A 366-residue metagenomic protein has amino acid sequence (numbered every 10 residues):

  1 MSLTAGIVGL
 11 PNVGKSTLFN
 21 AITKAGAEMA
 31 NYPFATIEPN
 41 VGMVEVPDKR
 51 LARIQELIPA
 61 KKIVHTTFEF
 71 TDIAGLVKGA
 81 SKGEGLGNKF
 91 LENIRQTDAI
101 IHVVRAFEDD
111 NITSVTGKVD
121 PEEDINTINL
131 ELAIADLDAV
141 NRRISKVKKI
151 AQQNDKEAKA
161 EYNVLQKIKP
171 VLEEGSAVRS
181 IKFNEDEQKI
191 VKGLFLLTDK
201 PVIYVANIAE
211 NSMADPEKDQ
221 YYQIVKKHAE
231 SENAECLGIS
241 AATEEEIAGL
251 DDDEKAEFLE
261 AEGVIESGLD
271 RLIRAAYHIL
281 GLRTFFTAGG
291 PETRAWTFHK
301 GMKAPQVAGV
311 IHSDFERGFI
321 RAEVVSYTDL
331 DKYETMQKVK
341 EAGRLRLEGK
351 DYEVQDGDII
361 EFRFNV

Functional and structural regions predicted by a protein language model:
M1-D109, V147: Conserved G1/Walker A P-loop phosphate-binding module
L3-V8, V13, F19, K146-E353 (+2 more regions): C-terminal-of-GTPase-core extension/linker across diverse P-loop GTPases
K24-A25, R50-L51, G75-V77, R105-N111 (+5 more regions): Conserved nucleotide-binding/hydrolysis micro-motifs of P-loop NTPases
A30-N31, I112-T116, E217-K218: Short amphipathic alpha-helical segments
F34, D48-L51, V64-F70, E84-D98 (+8 more regions): Amphipathic alpha-helical transducer elements in NTP-driven molecular machines
L57-K61, K118, V339: Short intrinsically disordered coil segments
G87-G193, L237: Long, charged N-terminal accessory/stalk domains
